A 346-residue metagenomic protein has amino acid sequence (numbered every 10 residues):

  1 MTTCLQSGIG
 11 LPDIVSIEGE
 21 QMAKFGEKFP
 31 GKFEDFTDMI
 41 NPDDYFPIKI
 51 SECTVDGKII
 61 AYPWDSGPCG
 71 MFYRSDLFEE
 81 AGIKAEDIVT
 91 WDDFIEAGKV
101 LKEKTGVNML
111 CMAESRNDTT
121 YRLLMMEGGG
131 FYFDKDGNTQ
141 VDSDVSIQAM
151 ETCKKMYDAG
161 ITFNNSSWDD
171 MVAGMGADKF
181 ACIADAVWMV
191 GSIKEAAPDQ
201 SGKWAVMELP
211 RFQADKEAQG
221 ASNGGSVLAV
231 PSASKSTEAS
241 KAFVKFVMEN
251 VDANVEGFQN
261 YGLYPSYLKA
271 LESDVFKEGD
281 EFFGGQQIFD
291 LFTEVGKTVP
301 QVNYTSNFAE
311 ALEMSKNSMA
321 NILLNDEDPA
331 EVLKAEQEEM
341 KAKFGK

Functional and structural regions predicted by a protein language model:
M1, F94, L101, A173-A181: Hydrophobic residues within well-ordered alpha-helices
M1-A23: Early extracytoplasmic/lumenal segment of secretory-pathway proteins
D13-S16, A181-A186, A205: Paired acidic/hydrophobic, glycine-rich loop segments that form the ligand-binding mouth/hinge of periplasmic-binding
V15-G70, D92-I95, E103, L123 (+3 more regions): Hinge/lid segment of periplasmic solute-binding proteins
A23, M189-S201, Q213-M314: C-terminal lobe and pocket-closing loops of periplasmic/extracytoplasmic Venus-flytrap solute-binding proteins
E34-Y45, D87, G130-Q148, K155 (+5 more regions): Short, solvent-exposed loop/beta-turn-alpha elements that line the ligand-binding surface or hinge of extracytoplasmic
C53-T119, G130-W168, V230-E238, A242 (+3 more regions): Helix-loop-helix "hinge/cap" segment bordering the ligand-binding cleft or interdomain interface
E79, S273-E278, T293-K346: Conserved C-terminal helix/tail region of periplasmic/extracytoplasmic solute-binding proteins
